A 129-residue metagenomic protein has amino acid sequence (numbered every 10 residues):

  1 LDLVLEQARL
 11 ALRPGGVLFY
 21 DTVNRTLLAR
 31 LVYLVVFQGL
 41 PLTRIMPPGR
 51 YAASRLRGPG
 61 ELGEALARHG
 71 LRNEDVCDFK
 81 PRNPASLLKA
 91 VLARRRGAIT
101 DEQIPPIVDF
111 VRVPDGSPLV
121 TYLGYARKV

Functional and structural regions predicted by a protein language model:
D2, G60-G63: Residues in well-ordered alpha-helical elements
D2-V17: A short glycine-rich, Lys/Arg-flanked "PGG" loop and its adjoining helix->strand segment in the class I
L3-E6, Y33-V36, V91: Short, glycine/charged-enriched secondary-structure capping and boundary segments
A11, R25, R68-R72: Phosphate/oxyanion-binding loops and surfaces in catalytic or ligand/nucleic-acid-binding neighborhoods
V17-L42: Conserved class I S-adenosyl-L-methionine
T22, L42-E61: Acceptor-substrate binding/catalytic loop of class I
F37-P47, A93-R94: Short glycine/proline- and charge-enriched loop/turn segments that cap or connect secondary-structure elements
E64, R68, N73-V129: A C-terminal cap/extension of S-adenosyl-L-methionine-dependent methyltransferases that defines the acceptor-substrate
